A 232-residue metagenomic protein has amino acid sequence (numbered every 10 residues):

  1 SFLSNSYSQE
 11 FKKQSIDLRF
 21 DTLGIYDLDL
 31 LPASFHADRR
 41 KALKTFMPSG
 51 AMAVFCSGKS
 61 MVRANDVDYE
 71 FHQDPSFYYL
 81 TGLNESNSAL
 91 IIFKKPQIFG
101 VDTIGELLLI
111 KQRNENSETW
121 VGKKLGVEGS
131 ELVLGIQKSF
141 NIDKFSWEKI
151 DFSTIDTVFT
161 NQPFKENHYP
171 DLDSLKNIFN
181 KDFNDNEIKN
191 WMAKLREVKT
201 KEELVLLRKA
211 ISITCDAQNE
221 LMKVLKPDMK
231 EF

Functional and structural regions predicted by a protein language model:
F2-N219, V224, E231: A composition/biophysics-driven feature that prefers long, compositionally simple stretches
